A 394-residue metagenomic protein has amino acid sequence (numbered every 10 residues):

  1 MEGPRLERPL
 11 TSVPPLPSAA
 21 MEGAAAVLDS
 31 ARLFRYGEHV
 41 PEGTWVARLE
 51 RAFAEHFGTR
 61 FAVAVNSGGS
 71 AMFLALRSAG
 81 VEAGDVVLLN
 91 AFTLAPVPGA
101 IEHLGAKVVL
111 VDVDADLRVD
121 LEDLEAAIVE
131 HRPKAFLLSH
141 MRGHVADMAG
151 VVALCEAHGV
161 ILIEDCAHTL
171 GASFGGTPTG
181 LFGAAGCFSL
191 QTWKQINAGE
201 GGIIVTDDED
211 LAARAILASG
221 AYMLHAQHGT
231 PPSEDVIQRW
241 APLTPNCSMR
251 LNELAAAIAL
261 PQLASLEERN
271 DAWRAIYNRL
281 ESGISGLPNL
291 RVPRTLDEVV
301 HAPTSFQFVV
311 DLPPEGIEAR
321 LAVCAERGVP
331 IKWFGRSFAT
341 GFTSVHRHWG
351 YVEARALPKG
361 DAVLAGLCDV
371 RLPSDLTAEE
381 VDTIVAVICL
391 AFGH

Functional and structural regions predicted by a protein language model:
M1-G69, F73-S78, E156, L364-A365 (+2 more regions): Conserved PLP-binding active-site segment in aminotransferase class I/II-type PLP enzymes
A24, F53, A71, V87 (+15 more regions): Generic structural signal for small/hydrophobic residues in well-ordered secondary structure, especially within
F73-I128: Conserved PLP-anchoring active-site segment centered on the Schiff-base-forming lysine
D116-A198, I203-A213: Active-site phosphate-binding strand-loop segment of PLP-dependent enzymes
T169-G175, F182-T304: Active-site region of PLP-dependent enzymes
M223-D235, R279-G283, R320-L357, A362-L367 (+1 more regions): Conserved PLP cofactor-binding pocket of PLP-dependent enzymes
R294-L296, P303-P313, F342-V352, A365-T377: Conserved PLP-binding active-site segment of the aspartate aminotransferase-like
P313-R320, L376-D382: Short, conserved charged micro-motifs
